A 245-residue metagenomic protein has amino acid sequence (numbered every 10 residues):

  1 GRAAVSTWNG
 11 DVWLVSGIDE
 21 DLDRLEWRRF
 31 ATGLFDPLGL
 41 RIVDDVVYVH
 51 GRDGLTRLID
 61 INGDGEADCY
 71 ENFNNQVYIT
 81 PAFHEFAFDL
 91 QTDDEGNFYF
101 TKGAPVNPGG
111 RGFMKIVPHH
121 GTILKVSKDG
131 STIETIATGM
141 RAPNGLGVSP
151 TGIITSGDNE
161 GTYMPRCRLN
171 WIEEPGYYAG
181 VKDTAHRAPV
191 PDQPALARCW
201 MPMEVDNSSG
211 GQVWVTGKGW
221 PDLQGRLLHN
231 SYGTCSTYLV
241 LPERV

Functional and structural regions predicted by a protein language model:
G1-V245: Beta-propeller domains with acidic blade repeats across secreted/periplasmic ectodomains and cytosolic WD/CNH propellers
